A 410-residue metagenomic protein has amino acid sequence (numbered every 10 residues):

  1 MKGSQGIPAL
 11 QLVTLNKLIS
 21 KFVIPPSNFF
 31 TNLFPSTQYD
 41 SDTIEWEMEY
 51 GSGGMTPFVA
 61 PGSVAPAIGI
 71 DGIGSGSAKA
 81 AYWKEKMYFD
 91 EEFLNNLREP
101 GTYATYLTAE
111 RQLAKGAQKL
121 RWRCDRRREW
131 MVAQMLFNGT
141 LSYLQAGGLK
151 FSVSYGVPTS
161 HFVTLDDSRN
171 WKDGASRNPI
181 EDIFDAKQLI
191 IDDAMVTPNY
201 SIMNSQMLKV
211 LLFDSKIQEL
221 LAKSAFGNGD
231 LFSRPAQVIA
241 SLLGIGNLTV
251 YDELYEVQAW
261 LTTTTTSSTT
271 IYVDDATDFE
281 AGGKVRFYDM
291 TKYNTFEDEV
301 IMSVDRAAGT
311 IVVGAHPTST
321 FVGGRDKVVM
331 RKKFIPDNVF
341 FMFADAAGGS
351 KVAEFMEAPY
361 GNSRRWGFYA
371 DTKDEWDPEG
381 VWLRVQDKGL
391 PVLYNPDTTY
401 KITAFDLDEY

Functional and structural regions predicted by a protein language model:
M1-F58, A281-Y288, V304-D305: A generic N-terminal leader/anchor concept
K2-V13, R331, G349-Y410: Hydrophobic, glycine-enriched assembly/anchoring segments
T31-E99, S152: Assembly/oligomerization interface modules of large self-assembling protein complexes
F58-V64, D71, T264-S268, G282 (+5 more regions): Glycine-centered loop/turn motifs
A80-P158, N178-K209, E379-D387: Long, contiguous amphipathic alpha-helices that act as assembly "spine/axial" helices in icosahedral shell and virion
F162-G174, N178, D185: Glycine- and small hydrophobic-enriched segments that form the cores of compact globular domains
A194-Q258, M330-E354: Extended oligomerization regions of viral-like shell subunits
Y255-G324: Autoprocessing Asn-cyclization modules and mimics
